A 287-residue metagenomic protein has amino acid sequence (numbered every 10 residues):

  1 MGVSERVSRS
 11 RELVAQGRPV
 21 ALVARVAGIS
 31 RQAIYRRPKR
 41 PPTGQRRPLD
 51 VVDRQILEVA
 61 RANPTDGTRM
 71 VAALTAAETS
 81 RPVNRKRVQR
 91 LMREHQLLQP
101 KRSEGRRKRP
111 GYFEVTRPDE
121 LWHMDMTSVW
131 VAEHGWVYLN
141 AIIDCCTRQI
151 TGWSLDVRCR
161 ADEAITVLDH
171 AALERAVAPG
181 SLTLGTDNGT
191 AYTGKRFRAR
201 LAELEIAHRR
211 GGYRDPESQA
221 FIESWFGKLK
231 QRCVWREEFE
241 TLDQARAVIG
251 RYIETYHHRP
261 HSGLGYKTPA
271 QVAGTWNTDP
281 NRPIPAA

Functional and structural regions predicted by a protein language model:
M1-V23, A27-G28: Double-stranded DNA-binding cores of transcription factors and transposases
E5, I29-W122, P216, T268-R282: Basic, flexible linker segments flanking DNA-binding modules in nucleic acid-interacting mobile-element proteins
S10, V23-A24, I34, I56 (+15 more regions): Mobile genetic element proteins and their domesticated derivatives, centered on retroelements and DNA transposons
V23, K101-G105, T183-N188, A202-F221 (+1 more regions): RNase H-like polynucleotidyl transferase catalytic core
R81, R85-I143, E163-H170, E174-S181 (+1 more regions): Mobile-element integrase/transposase regions, centering on the N-terminal DNA-binding/Zn-coordinating module
D144-C145, L155-R160: A short acidic/small-residue loop/turn micro-motif
L168, V177-T193, G212-P216, Y266-P269: Acidic/histidine-rich, metal-coordinating catalytic segments
A202-I206, G227-A287: C-terminal domain-tail junction helix/linker
